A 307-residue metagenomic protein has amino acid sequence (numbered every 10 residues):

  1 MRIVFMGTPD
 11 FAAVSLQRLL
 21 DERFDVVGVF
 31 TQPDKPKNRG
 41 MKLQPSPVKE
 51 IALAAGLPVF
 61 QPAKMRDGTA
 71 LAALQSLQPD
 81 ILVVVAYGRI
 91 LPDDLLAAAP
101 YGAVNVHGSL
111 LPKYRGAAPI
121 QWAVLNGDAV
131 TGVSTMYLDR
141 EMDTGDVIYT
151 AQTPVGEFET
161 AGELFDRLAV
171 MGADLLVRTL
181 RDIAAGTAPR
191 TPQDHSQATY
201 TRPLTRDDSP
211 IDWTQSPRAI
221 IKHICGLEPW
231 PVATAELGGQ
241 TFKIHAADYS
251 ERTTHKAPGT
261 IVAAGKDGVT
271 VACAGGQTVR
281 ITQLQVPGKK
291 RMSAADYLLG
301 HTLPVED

Functional and structural regions predicted by a protein language model:
M1-G40: N-terminal Rossmann-like dinucleotide-binding module
G7, V29, A52, L82 (+7 more regions): A residue-level signal for conserved active-site and pocket-lining positions in enzyme catalytic cores
T8-F11, A63-R66, Y87-I90, L227: Short beta->alpha connector loops
E22, Q32, I81-Y200, D207: Donor/substrate-binding cores of folate-linked one-carbon enzymes
D25, G56-P58, G102: Conserved beta-strand segments of alpha/beta enzyme cores
P36-Q78: N-terminal glycine-/serine-/threonine-rich beta1-alpha1-beta2 phosphate-ribose binding loop of Rossmann-like
R202-Q215: Acyl-group handling in specialized metabolite and lipid biosynthesis
T214-D307: An anion-binding loop in the catalytic cleft
